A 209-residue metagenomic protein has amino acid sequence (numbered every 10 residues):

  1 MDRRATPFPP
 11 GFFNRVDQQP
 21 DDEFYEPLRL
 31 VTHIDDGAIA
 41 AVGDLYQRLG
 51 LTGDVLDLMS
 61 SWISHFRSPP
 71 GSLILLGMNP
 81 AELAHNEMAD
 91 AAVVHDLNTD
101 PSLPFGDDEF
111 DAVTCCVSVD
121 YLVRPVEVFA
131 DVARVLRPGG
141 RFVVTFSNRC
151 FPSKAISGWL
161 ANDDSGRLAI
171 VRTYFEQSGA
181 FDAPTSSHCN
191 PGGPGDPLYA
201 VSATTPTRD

Functional and structural regions predicted by a protein language model:
M1-G50: Class I SAM-dependent methyltransferase Rossmann-like catalytic core, especially the SAM/SAH-binding loop
G37, A41, R48-L103: Class I SAM-dependent methyltransferase SAM/SAH-binding core
A41, N162-S186, Y199: Short alpha-helix
D100-V113: A short acidic, Gly/Pro-enriched loop at the edge of an enzyme's catalytic core that lines a small-molecule cofactor
D111-V126: A short SAM/SAH-binding and catalytic strip from SAM-dependent methyltransferases
V126-R141: A short glycine-rich, Lys/Arg-flanked "PGG" loop and its adjoining helix->strand segment in the class I
R141-R172: Conserved class I S-adenosyl-L-methionine
G179-A180, H188-D209: Core SAM-dependent methyltransferase catalytic element
